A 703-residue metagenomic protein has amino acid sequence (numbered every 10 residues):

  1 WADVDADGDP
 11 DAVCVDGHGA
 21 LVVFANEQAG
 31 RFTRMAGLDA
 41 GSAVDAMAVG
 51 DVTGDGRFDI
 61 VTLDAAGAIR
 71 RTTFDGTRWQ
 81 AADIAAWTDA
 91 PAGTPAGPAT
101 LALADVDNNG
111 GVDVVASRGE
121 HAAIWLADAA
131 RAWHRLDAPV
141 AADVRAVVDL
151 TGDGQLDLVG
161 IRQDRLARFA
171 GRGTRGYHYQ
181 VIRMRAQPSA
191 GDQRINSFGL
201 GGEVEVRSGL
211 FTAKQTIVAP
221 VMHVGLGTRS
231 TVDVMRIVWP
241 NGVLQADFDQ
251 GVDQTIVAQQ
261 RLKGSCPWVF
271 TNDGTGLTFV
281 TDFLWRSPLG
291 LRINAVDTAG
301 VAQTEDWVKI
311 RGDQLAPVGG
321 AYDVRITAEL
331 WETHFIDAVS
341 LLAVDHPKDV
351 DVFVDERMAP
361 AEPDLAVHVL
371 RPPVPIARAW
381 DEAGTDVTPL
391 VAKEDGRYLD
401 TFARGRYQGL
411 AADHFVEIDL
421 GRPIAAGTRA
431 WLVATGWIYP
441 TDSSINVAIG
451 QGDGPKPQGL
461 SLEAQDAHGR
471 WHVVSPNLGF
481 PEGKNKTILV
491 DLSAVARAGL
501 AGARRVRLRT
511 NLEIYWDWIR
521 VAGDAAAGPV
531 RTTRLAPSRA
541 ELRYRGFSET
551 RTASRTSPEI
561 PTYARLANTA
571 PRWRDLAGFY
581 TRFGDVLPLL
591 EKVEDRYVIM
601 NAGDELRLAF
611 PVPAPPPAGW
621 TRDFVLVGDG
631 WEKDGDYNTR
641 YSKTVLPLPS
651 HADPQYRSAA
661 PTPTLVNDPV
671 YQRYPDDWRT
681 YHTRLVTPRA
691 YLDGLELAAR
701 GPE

Functional and structural regions predicted by a protein language model:
W1-A6, V44-V52, G97-D107, D143-G152 (+2 more regions): Beta-propeller blade termini
D7, D11, G30, D59 (+4 more regions): Acidic Asp/Glu-based divalent-cation binding sites
A12-D16, I60-D64, V114-R118, D157-R162 (+1 more regions): Hydrophobic beta-strand segments that make up the repeating blades of beta-propeller and related beta-repeat
G19-M35, G67-A82, H121-L136, R165-Y177 (+1 more regions): Beta-propeller blade repeat segments, especially FG-GAP/WD-type strand-to-loop junctions in 6- to 7-bladed propeller
G37-V49, I84-A102, D137-V147, Q215-V221 (+4 more regions): Repeat-based blade/solenoid architectures
W79, W133, Q155-R429, A434-R505 (+7 more regions): Gly/Ser/Thr/Pro-enriched helix-cap/hinge segments flanking short amphipathic alpha-helices
A102-L103, D107, G111-V112, A116-G119: Loop/turn-rich, solvent-exposed surfaces of beta-rich toroidal or solenoidal domains
Y641-K643, L648-R700: Long C-terminal appendages of very large multidomain proteins
